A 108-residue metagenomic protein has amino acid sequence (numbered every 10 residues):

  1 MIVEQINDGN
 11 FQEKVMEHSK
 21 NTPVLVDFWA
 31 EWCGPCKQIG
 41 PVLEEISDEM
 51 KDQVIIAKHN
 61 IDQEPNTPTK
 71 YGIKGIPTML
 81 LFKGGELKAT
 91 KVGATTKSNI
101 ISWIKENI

Functional and structural regions predicted by a protein language model:
M1-V3: N-proximal helix/coil linker or "cap" segments that precede and/or mark the start of modular domains
Q5-N7, F28, I39-P65: Thiol-based oxidoreductase modules, predominantly thioredoxin-like and allied folds used for disulfide exchange
Q5-V24: A short beta-strand-turn-helix
Q12-K14, E64-T67: Short loop/turn elements that flank and shape the SAM/SAH-binding pocket of Class I
T22, W29-W32, G75: Short pre-active-site segment immediately N-terminal to redox-active cysteine/selenocysteine motifs in thiol-based
D27-W29, L81: Structural cue for short, hydrophobic secondary-structure segments
C33-C36, M79: The canonical Cys-X-X-Cys-His
G75, L80-I108: Non-catalytic, surface beta->alpha helical segment in thiol-disulfide oxidoreductase systems
